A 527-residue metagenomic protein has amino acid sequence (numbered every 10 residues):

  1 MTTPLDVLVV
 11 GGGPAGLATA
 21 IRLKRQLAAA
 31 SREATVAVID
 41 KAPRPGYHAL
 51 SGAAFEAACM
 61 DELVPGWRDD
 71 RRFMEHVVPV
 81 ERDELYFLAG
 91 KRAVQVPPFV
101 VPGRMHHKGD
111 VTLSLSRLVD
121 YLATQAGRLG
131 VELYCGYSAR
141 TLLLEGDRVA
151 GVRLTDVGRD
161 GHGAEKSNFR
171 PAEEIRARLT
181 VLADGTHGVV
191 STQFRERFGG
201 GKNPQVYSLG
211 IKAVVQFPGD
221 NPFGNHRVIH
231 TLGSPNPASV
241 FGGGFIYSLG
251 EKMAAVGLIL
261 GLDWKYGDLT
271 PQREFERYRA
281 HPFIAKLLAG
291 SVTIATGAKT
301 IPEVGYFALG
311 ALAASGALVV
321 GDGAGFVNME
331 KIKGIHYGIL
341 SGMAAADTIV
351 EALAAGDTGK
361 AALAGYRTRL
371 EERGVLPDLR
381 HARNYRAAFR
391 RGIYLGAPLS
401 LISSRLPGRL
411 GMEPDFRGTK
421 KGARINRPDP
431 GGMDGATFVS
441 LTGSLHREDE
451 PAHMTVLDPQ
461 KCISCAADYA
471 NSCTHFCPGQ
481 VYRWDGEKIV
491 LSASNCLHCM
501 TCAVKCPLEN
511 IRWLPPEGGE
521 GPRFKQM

Functional and structural regions predicted by a protein language model:
T2-A15, A37: Beta1/beta-strand and adjacent pyrophosphate-binding region of the FAD-binding site in flavoprotein oxidoreductases
K24-A49: Glycine-rich FAD pyrophosphate-binding loop
K41-R92: N-terminal FAD cofactor-binding segment of flavoenzymes
M105-T124, Y134, K265-T270: Short beta-strand to alpha-helix junction loop
Q125-I284, A344: Predominantly flavin-linked oxidoreductase catalytic cores and closely associated redox partners
K299-G325, M329, S440-D449, K461-F476: FAD-binding beta-loop-beta segment adjacent to the flavin cofactor pocket
G325-K331, D347-R390, S492, P516 (+1 more regions): Active-site-proximal substrate-binding core of FAD-dependent oxidoreductases
A466-S494, T501-R523: Iron-sulfur cluster-binding cysteine motifs and their immediate structural context in ferredoxin-like electron-transfer
